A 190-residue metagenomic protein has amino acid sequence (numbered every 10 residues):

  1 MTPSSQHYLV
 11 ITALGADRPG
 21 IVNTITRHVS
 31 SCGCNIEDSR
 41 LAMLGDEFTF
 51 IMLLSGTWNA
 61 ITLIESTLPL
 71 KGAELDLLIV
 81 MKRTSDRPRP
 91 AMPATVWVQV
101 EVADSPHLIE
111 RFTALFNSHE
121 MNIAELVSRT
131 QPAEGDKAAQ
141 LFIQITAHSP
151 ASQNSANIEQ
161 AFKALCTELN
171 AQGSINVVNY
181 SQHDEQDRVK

Functional and structural regions predicted by a protein language model:
M1-K190: A conserved regulatory-domain signal marking ACT and ACT-like small-molecule sensing domains and adjacent regulatory
